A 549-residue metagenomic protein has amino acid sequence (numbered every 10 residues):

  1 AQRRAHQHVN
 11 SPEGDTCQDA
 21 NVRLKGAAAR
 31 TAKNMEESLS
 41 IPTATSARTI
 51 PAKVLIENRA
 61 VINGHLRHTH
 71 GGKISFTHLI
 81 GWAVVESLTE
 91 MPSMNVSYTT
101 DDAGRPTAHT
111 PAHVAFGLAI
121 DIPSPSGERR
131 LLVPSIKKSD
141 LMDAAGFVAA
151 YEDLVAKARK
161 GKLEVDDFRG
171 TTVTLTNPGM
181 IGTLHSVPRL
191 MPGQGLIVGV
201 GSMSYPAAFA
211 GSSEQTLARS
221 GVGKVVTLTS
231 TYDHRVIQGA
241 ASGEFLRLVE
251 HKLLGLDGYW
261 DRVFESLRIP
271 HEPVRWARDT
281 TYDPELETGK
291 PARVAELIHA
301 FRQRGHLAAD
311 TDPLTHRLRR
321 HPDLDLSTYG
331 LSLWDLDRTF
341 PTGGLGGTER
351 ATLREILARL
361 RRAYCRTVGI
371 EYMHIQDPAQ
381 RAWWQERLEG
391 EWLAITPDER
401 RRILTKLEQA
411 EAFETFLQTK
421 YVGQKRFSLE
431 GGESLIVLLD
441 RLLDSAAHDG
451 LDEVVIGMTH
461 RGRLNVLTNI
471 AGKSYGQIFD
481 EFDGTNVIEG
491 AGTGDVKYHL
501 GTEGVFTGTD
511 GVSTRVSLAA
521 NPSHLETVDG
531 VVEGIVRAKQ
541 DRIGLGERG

Functional and structural regions predicted by a protein language model:
A1-P291: C-terminal catalytic/motor cores of large multi-domain enzyme assemblies
G26, L79, G146, E244 (+14 more regions): Generic recognition of stable, solvent-exposed alpha-helical segments in well-folded globular domains
A28-K33, A52, P125, R402-E414 (+3 more regions): Structured alpha-helical segments in the cores of large, soluble enzyme domains
N34, N58-V61, S87, K252 (+13 more regions): Generic, well-ordered alpha-helical scaffold segments in large soluble proteins
T100, T311-P313, H374-Q376, I456-T459 (+1 more regions): Glycine-rich, histidine-containing beta strand-loop boundary motifs that form or position
T183-S186, F209-G211, D312, L464-A471: Short acidic, glycine/serine/threonine-rich loops at helix termini
A277-L435, L443, L451, G484-I488 (+1 more regions): Extended, charge-enriched "interface" segments that sit outside catalytic cores
V455-G549: Cofactor-binding active-site loop characterized by glycine-rich and histidine/acidic residues
